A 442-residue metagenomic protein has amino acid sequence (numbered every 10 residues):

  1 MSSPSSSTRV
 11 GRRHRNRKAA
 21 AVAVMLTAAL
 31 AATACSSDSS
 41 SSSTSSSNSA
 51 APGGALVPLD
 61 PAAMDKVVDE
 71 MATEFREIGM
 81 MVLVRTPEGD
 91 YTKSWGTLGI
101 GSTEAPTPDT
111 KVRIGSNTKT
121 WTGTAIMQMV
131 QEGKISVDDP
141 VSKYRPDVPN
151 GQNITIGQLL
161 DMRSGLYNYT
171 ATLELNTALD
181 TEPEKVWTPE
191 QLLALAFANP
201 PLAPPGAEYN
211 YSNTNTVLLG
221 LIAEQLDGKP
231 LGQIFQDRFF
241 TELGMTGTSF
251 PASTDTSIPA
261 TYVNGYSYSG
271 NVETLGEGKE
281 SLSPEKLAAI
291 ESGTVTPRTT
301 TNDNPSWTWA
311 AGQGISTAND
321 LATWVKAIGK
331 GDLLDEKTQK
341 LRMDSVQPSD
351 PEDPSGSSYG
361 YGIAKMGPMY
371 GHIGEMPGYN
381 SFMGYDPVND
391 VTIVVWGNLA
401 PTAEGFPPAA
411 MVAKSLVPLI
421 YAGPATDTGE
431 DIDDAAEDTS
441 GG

Functional and structural regions predicted by a protein language model:
S2-S39, S46: Secretory targeting and sorting signals
C35-S39, A51-W95, D227, Q233 (+2 more regions): Catalytic loop of the DD-peptidase/beta-lactamase superfamily, centered on the K-T-G motif and neighboring
F75-I78, G101-L159, A203-T214, W309 (+1 more regions): Short active-site loop at a secondary-structure junction that contains or immediately precedes the catalytic residue(s)
P87, L98-I100, S164-G165: Solvent-exposed coil/turn segments that connect beta secondary-structure elements in extracytoplasmic/periplasmic
Y91-K93, S102-E104, N168-T170: Short, solvent-exposed loop/turn elements at domain surfaces
I154-M369: Short, surface-exposed loop or secondary-structure junction motifs that flank catalytic or metal-binding residues
